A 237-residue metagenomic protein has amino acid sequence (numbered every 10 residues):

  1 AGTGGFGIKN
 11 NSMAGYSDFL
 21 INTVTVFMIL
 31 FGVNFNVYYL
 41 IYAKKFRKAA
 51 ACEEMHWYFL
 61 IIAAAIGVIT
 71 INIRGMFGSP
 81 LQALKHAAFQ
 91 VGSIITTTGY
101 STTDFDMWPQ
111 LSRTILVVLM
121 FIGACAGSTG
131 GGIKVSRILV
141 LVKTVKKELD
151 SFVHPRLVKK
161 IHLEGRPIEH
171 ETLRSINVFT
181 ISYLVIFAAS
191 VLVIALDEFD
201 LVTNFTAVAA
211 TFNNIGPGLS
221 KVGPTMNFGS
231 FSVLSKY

Functional and structural regions predicted by a protein language model:
A1-Y237: Membrane-proximal intracellular helices of multi-pass ion channels
